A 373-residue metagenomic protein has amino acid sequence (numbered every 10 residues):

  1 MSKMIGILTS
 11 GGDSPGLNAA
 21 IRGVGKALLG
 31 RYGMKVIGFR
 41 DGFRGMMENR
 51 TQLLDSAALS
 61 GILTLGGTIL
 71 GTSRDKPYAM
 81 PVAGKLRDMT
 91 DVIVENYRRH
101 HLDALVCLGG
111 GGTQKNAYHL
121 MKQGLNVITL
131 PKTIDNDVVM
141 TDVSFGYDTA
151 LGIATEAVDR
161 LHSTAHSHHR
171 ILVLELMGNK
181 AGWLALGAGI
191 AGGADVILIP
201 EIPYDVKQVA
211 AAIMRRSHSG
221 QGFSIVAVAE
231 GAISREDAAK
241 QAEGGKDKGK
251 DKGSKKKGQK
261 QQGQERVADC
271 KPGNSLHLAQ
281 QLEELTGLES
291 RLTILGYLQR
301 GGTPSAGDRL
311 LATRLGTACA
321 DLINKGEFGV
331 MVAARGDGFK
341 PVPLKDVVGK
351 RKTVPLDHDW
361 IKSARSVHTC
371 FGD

Functional and structural regions predicted by a protein language model:
M1-R50: N-terminal phosphate-binding or glycine-rich loops at protein starts, especially the Walker A/P-loop of NTPases
M4-G12, I69-G71, D103-C107, L172-E175 (+1 more regions): Short glycine-rich or small-residue beta-strand-to-loop segments that form or flank ligand, phosphate, metal/Fe-S
A20-V24, G111-L125, A185: Short Gly/Thr/Asp-enriched flexible loops that form oxyanion-binding sites at enzyme active sites
R31-G33, I37, M121-S144, L151 (+1 more regions): Short, acidic/small-residue loops that bind anionic groups at enzyme active sites
G33-F39, T164-I171, G222-V226, G287-L295 (+1 more regions): Flexible, glycine/charged-enriched surface loops at secondary-structure junctions
M46-C107, F145-G152, E156, D373: Glycine-rich oxoanion-binding loops at beta->alpha junctions
N96, C107-G109, A117-H119, Y147-H166 (+1 more regions): Accessory alpha-helical/coil subdomains and C-terminal extensions that flank or cap enzyme catalytic cores
R266-D373: C-terminal non-catalytic interaction/assembly regions of soluble proteins
